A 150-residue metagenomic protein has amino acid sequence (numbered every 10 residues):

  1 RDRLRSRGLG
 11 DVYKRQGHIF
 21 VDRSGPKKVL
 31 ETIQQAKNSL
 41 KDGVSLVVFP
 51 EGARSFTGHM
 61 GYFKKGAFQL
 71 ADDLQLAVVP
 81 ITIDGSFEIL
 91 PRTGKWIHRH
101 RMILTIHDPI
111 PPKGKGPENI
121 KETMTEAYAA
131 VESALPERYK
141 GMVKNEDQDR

Functional and structural regions predicted by a protein language model:
D2, G25-K27: Short, acidic/glycine-rich phosphate-metal binding loop used to engage nucleotide
D2-G10: Single conserved hydrophobic/aromatic residue that forms the stacking wall/gate of nucleotide- or nucleobase-binding
Y13-H18: Acidic/polar active-site rim loop that often engages polyanionic ligands
V21-R23, I81: Generic beta-sheet signal
S24-G25, T93: Intrinsic-disorder/low-complexity, polar/charged segments
L30-R150: Non-catalytic C-terminal accessory region of glycerolipid acyltransferases and related lyso-lipid remodeling enzymes
